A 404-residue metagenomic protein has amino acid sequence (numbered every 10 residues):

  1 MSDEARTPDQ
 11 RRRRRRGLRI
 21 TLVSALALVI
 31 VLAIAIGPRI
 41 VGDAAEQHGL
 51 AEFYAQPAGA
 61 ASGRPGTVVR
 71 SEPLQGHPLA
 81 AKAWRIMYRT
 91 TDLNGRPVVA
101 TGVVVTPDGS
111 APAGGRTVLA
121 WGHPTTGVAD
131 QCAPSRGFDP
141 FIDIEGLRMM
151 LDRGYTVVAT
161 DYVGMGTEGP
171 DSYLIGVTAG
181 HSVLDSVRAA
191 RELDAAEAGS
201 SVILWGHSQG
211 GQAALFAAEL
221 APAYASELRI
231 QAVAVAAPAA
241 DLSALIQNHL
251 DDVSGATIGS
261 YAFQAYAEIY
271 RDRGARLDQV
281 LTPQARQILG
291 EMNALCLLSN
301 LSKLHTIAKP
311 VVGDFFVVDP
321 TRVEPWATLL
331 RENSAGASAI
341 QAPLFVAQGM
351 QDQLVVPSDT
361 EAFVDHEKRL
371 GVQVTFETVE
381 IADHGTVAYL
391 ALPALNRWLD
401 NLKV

Functional and structural regions predicted by a protein language model:
R11-A111, K368: Catalytic-loop region of hydrolases
D92-R153, G166-T167: Short, surface-exposed "cap/lid" segments of acyl-processing enzymes
T125, T156, D161-M165, A382: Short beta-to-alpha linker loops that shape the active-site pocket of alpha/beta-hydrolase fold enzymes
E145-G146, Y173-D194: Alpha/beta-hydrolase active-site loop
A189-I258: Primarily recognizes the serine-hydrolase "nucleophile elbow" in alpha/beta-hydrolase and SGNH/GDSL folds
A236-A337: Accessory cap/linker subdomain of secreted extracellular hydrolases
P320-T328, N333, F345, L354-V404: C-terminal catalytic histidine-bearing segment of alpha/beta-hydrolase fold enzymes
I340, F345-D352: Short beta-strand/loop motif that positions the catalytic acidic residue of the alpha/beta-hydrolase fold
